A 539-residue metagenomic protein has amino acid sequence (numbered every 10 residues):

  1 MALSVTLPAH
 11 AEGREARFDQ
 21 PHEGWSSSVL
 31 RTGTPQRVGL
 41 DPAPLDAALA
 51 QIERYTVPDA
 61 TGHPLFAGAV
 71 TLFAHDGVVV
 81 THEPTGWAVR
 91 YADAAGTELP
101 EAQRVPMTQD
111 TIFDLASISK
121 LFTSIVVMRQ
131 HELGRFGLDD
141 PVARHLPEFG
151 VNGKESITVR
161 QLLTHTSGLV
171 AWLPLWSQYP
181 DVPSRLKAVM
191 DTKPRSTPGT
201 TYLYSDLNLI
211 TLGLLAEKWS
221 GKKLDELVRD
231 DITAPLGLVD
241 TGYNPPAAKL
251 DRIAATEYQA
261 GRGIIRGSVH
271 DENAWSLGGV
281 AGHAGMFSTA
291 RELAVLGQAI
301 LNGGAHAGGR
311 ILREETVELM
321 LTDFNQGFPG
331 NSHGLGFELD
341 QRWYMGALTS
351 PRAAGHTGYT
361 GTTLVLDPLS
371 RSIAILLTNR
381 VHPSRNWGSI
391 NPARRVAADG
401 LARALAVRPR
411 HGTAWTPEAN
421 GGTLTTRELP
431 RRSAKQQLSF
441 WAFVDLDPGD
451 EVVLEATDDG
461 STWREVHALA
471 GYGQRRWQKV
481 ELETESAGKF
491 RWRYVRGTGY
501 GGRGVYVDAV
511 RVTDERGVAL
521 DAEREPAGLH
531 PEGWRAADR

Functional and structural regions predicted by a protein language model:
M1-A11: Secretory targeting and sorting signals
A16-S26, E83-P84, V89-R90, A94-A95 (+1 more regions): Short, surface-exposed loop or secondary-structure junction motifs that flank catalytic or metal-binding residues
G24-Q36: Acidic/histidine-rich, surface-exposed loop or edge segments in extracytoplasmic proteins
Q36-F113, G137: Short, conserved catalytic-motif segment at the N-terminal edge
D41, L72-V78, D114-P141, L162 (+5 more regions): Alpha-helical scaffold elements that line and support the substrate/ligand-binding pocket of soluble hydrolases
G86-D93, R380-P383, G471: A short acidic/small-residue loop/turn micro-motif
S350-P351, T360-T363, L369-S370, R395-R539: Beta-sandwich/jellyroll recognition modules and their flexible linkers
L364-V365, R371-R380, S384: Short, well-ordered beta-strand elements
